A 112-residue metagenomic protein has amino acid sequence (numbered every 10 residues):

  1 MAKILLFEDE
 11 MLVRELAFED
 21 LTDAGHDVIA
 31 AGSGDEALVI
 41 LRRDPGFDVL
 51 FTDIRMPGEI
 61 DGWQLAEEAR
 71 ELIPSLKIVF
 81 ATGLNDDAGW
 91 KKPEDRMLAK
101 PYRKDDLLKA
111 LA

Functional and structural regions predicted by a protein language model:
E8: Conserved acidic carboxylate
E15-D23: Charged docking surfaces used in two-component/phosphorelay signaling
F18, A30-V49: Acidic, metal-coordinating helix/loop segments flanking the phosphotransfer/catalytic sites of two-component signaling
S33, I60-L65: Acidic catalytic/metal-coordinating carboxylates
V39, W63-S75: Short amphipathic alpha-helix used as the core "switch/output" element in two-component signaling
D53-I54: Active-site residues of response regulator receiver
A81-T82: Hydrophobic/aromatic residues positioned on beta-strands within the core alpha/beta folds
Y102-A112: C-terminal output helix
